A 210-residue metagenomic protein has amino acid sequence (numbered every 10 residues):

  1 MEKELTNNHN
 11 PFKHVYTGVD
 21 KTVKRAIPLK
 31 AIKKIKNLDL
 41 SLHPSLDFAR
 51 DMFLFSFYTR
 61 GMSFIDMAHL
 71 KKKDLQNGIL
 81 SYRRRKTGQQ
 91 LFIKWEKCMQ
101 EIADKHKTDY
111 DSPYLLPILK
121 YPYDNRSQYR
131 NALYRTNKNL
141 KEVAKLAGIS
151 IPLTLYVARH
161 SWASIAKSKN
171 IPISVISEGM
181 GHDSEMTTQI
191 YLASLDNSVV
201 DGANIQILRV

Functional and structural regions predicted by a protein language model:
E4-F64: Basic, Lys/Arg- and aromatic-enriched nucleic-acid-binding interface segment
N7, K13-H14, H69-K105: Conserved tyrosine-mediated DNA breakage-rejoining catalytic core shared by Y-recombinases
G18, R84-G88, M180-I205: Catalytic-site neighborhood detector that most strongly recognizes the C-terminal catalytic loop/helix of tyrosine
A26-K33, E96-S150: Active-site/catalytic core of tyrosine-dependent DNA strand-transfer enzymes
N37-P44, D109, N137-E178: Short, basic (Lys/Arg/His-rich) helix/loop patches that form interaction surfaces in the mid-to-C-terminal regions
L40-P44, S81-K94, Y123-A132, I151-V157: Short, contiguous acidic/charged loop-to-helix segments that flank catalytic cores in large enzymes
K73-S81, I149-I151, I171-I190: Short, polar N-cap/turn motifs at the start of nucleic acid-interacting alpha helices
F92-K97, E101, K105-H106, A193-V210: DNA/chromatin major-groove-contacting recognition/catalytic segments
